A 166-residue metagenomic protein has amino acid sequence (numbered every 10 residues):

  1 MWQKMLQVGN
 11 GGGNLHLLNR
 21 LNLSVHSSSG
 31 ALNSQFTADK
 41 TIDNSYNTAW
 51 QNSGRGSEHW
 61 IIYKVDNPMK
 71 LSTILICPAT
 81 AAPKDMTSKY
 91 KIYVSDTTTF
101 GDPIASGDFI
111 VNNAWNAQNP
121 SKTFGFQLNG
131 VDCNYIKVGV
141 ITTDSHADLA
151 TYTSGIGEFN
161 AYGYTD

Functional and structural regions predicted by a protein language model:
M1-H16, G163-D166: Enriched but not universal
G9-D43: Predominantly extracellular/luminal regions of secreted and cell-surface proteins, especially disulfide-bonded
F36, I42-P103, K122-D166: Aromatic, loop-rich ligand-recognition surfaces of beta-strand-rich domains
I104-W115: Solvent-exposed serine/threonine-rich low-complexity stretches and specific carbohydrate-binding patches
A117-P120: Beta-strand-rich ligand-recognition modules
